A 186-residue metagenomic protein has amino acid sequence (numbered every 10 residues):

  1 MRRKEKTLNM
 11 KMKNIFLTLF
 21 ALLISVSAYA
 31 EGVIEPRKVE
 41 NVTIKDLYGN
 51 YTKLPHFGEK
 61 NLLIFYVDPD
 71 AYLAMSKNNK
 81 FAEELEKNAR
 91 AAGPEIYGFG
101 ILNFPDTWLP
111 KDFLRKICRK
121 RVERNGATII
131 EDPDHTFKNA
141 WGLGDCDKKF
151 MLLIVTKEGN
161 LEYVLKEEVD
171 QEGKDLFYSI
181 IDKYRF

Functional and structural regions predicted by a protein language model:
L8-F16: Bacterial N-terminal signal peptides that target proteins for export
T18-S25: Bacterial N-terminal signal peptides
A28-G32: Boundary at the C-terminal end of the N-terminal hydrophobic targeting segment
T43-N61: A short beta-strand-turn-helix
P55-K77: Short active-site neighborhood of thiol/selenol oxidoreductases, capturing the structured segment around
Y72-R121: Structural microenvironment flanking redox-active thiols in thiol-disulfide oxidoreductases
F99, L114-D147: Short, internal strand/loop/helix patches that form the active-site neighborhood or redox-interaction surface
K148-F186: Thiol-/selenol-based redox modules, centered on thioredoxin-like and closely related oxidoreductase domains
